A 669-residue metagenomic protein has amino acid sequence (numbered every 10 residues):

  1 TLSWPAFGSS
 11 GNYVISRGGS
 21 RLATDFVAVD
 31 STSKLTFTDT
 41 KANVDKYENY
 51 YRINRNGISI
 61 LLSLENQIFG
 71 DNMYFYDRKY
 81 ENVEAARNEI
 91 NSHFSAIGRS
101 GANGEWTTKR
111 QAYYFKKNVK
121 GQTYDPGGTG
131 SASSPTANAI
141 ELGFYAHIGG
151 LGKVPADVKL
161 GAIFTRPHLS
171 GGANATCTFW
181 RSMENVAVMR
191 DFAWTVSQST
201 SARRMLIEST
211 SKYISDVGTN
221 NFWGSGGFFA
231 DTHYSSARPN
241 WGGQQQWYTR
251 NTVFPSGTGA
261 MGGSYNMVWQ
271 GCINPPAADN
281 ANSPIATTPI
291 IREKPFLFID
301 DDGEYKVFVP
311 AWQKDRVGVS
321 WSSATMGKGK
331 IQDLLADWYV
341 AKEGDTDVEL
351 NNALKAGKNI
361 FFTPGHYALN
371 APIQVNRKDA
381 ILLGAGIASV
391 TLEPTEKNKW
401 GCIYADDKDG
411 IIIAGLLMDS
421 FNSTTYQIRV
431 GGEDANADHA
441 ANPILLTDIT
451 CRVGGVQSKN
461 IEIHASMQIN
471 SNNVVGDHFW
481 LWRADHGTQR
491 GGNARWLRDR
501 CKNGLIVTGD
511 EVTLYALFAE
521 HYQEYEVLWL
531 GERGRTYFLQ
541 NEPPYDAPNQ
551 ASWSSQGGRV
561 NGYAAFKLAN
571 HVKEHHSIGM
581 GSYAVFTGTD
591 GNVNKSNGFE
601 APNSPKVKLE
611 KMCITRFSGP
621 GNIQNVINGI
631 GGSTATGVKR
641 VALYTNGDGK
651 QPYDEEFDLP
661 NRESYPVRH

Functional and structural regions predicted by a protein language model:
T1-S10: Conserved aromatic anchor
F7, T38, L62-L64: Disordered, low-complexity "stalk" and linker segments at domain junctions of extracellular and cell-surface proteins
G8-S9, G19-A23, V154: Acidic glycine-/aspartate-rich tracts in secreted/extracellular proteins
S9, S33, N43-D45, L354 (+2 more regions): Short loop/turn positions at the edges of beta-strands in beta-sheet-rich folds
N12, Y50, I291-R292: Short hydrophobic/aromatic beta-strand element in the GNAT-like acyltransferase core that lines or flanks the acyl-donor
V14-K46: Recognizes extended acidic, P/S/T-rich segments that occur within or adjacent to Ig-like beta-sandwich modules
D39-S59: Beta-strand-rich modules
L61-H669: Extracellular/periplasmic carbohydrate-active domains that bind, remodel, or depolymerize complex polysaccharides
